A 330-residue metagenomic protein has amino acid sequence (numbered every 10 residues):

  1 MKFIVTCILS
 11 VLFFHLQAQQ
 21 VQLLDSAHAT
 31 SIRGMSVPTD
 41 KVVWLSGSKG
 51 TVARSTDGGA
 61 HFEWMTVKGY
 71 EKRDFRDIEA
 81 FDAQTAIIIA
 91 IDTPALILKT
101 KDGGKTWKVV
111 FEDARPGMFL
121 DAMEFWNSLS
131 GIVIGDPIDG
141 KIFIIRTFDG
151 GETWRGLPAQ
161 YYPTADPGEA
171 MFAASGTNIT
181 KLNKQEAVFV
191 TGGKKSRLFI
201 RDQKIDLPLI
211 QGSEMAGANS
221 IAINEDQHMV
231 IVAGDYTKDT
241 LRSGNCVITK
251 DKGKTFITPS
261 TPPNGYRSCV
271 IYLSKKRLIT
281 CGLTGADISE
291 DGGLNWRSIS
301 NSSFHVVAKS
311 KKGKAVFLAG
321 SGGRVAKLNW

Functional and structural regions predicted by a protein language model:
M1-Q20: Bacterial Sec-dependent N-terminal signal peptides
Q19-W330: Residue-level hotspots at or immediately adjacent to binding/recognition sites across diverse folds
